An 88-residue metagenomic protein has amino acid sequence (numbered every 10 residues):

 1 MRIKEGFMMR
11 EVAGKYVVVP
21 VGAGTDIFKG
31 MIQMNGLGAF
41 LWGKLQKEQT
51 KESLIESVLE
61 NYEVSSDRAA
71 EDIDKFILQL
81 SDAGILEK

Functional and structural regions predicted by a protein language model:
M1-A39, G43-Q46: Acidic, low-complexity/disordered tracts enriched in E/D and polar residues
G30-K88: Long, charge-rich, low-complexity alpha-helical segments
